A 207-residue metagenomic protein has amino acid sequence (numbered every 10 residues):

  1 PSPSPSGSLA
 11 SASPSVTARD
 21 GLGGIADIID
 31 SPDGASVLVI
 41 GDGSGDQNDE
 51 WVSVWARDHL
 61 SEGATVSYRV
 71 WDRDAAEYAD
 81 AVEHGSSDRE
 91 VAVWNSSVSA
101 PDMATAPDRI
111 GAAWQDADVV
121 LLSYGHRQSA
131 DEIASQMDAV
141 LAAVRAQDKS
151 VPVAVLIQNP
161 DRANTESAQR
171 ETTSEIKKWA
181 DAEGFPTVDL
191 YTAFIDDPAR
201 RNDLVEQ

Functional and structural regions predicted by a protein language model:
P1-D27: N-terminal low-complexity, Pro/Thr-rich disordered segments that flank secretion/membrane-targeting signals
R19-D20, G34-I40, S44-E132: Conserved SGNH/GDSL esterase-like catalytic core that processes O-acyl groups on lipids and polysaccharides
Q47-D49, M103-T105, Q128-A134, R162-R170 (+1 more regions): Extracytoplasmic/secreted cell-surface and envelope-processing proteins
E50, V54, T105, E132-A143 (+2 more regions): Extracytoplasmic/secreted proteins, especially bacterial periplasmic and envelope-associated proteins
A56-A64, G111, G125, A142-K149 (+2 more regions): Sec-exported extracytoplasmic/periplasmic mature domains
A92-W94, P152, G184-P186: Conserved beta-strand segments of alpha/beta enzyme cores
L121-R127, D138-S174: Active-site segments of SGNH/GDSL-like serine hydrolases that catalyze O-acetyl group transfer/hydrolysis on lipids
P160-Q207: Catalytic His-Asp segment of secreted/periplasmic serine-dependent ester chemistry enzymes
